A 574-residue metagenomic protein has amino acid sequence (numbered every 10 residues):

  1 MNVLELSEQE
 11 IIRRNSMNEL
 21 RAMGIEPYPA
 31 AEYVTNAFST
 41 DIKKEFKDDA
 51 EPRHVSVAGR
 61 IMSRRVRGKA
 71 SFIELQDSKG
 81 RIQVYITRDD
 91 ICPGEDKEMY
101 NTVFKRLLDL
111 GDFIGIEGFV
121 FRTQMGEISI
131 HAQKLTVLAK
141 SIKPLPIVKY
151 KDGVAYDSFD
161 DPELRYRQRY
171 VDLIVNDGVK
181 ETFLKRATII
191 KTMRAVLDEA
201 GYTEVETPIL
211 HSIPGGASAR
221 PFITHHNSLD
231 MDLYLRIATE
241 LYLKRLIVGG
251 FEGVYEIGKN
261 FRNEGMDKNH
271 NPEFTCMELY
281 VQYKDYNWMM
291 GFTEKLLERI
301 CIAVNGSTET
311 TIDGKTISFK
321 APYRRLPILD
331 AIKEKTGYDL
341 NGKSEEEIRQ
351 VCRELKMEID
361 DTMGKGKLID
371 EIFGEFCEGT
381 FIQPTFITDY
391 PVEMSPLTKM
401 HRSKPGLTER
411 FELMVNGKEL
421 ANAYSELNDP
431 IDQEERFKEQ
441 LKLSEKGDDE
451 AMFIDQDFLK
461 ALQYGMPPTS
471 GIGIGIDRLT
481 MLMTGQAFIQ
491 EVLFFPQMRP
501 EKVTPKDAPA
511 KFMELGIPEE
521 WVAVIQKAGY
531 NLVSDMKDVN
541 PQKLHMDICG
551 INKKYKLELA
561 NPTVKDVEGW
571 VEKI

Functional and structural regions predicted by a protein language model:
M1-T504: Class II aminoacyl-tRNA synthetase catalytic cores and aaRS-like
E501-I574: Compact, charge-rich alpha-helical regulatory domains located at protein termini
